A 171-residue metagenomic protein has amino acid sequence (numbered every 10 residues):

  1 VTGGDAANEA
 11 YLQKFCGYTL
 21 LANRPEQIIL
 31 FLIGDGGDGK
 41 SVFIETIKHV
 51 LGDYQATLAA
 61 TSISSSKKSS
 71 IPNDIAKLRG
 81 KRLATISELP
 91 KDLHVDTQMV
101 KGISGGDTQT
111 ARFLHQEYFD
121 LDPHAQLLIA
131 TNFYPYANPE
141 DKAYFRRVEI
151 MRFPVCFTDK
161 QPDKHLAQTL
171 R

Functional and structural regions predicted by a protein language model:
V1-R79, E149-M151: P-loop NTPase catalytic core of nucleic-acid-dependent motor ATPases
R24-Q27, K77-A84, L127, F153-H165: Short acidic (Asp/Glu) and glycine-rich catalytic loops that position anionic groups and cofactors
T57-I71, Q98-E117, Q161-L170: Substrate-gripping "pore-loop 1 plus following alpha2 helix"
N73-G80, A111-A130: AAA+/SF3 P-loop NTPase mechanochemical coupling elements
G80-G106, F119, A137-Y144: Conserved AAA+/SF3 P-loop NTPase catalytic/coupling segment centered on the Walker-B
S87, L128, V148: Hydrophobic, well-ordered secondary-structure elements that form the walls of internal hydrophobic environments
P90-K91, N132-Y136, P154-D159: Conserved nucleotide-binding/hydrolysis micro-motifs of P-loop NTPases
L121-A125, E140-R171: Phosphate-sensing "switch" segment of ASCE/P-loop ATPases
